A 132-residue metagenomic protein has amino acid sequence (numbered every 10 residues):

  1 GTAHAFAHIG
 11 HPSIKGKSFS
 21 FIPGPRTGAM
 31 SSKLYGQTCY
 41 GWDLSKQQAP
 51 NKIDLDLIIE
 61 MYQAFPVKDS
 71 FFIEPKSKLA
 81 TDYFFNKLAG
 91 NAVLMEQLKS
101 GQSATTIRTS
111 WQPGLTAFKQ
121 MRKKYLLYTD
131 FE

Functional and structural regions predicted by a protein language model:
T2-S110: Conserved functional hotspot residues or short segments at active or partner-binding sites across diverse domains
M95-E132: C-terminal regions of mature proteins
